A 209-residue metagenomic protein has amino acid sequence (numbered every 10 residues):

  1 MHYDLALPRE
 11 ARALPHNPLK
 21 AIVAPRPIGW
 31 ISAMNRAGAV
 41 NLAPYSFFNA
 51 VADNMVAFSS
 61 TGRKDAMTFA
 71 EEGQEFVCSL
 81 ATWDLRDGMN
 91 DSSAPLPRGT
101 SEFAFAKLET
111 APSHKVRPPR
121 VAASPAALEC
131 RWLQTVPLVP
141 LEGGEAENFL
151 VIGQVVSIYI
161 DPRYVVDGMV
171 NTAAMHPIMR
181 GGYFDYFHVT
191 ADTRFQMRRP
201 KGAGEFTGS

Functional and structural regions predicted by a protein language model:
M1-S209: Basic, polyanion-binding surface patches
